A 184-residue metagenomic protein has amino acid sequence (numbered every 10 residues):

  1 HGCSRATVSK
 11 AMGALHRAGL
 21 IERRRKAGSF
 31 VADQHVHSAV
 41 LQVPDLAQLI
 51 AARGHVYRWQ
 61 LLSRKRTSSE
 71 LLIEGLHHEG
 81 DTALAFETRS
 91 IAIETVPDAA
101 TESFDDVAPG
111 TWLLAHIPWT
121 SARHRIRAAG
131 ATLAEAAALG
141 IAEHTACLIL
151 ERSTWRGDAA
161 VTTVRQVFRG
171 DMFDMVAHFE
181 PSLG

Functional and structural regions predicted by a protein language model:
H1, I50, A138-I141: A short glycine-leucine-enriched loop at secondary-structure breakpoints that most characteristically corresponds
H1-V31: N-terminal helix-turn-helix
A27, L46, P109: A generic "binding-loop/recognition-motif" signal
F30-P44: Short, cationic-aromatic polyanion-contact patches
H35-V36, H55, F173: Periplasm/extracytoplasmic soluble domains of Gram-negative envelope assemblies and related organellar analogs
Q48-Y57, L61: Histidine- and aromatic-rich ligand-binding microenvironments
R58-G184: C-terminal all-alpha effector/ligand-binding and dimerization domain of prokaryotic HTH-type transcriptional repressors
